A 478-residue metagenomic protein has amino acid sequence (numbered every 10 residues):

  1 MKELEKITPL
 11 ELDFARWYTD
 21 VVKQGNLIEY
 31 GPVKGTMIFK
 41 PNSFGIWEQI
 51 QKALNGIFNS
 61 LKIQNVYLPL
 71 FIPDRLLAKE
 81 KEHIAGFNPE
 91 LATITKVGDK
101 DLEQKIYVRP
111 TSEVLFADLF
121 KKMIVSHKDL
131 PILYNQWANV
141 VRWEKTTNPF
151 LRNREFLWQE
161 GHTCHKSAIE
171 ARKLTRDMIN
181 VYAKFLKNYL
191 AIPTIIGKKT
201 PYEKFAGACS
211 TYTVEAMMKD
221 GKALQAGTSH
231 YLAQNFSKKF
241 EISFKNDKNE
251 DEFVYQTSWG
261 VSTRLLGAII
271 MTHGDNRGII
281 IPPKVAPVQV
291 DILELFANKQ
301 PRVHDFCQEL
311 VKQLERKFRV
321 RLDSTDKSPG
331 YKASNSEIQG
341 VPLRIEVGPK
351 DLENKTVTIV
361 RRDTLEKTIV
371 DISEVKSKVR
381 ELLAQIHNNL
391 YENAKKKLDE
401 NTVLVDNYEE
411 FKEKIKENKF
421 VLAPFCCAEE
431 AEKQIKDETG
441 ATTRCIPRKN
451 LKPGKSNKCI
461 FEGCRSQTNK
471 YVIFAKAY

Functional and structural regions predicted by a protein language model:
M1-Y478: NTP/phosphate- and nucleic-acid-binding module
